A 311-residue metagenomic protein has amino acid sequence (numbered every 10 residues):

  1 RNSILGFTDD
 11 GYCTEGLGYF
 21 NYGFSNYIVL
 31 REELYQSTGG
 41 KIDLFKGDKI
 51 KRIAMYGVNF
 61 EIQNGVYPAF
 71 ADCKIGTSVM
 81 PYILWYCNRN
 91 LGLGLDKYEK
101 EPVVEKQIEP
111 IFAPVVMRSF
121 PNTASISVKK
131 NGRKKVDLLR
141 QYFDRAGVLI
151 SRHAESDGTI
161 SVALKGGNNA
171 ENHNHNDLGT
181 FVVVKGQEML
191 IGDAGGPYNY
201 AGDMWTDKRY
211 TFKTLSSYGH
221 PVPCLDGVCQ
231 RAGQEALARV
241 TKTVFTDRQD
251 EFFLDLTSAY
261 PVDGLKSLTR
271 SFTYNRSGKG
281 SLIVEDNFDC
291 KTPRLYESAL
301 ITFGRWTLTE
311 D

Functional and structural regions predicted by a protein language model:
R1-C13, E105-V116, A236: Contiguous N-terminal and early-domain "leader" segments and peripheral loops that mark the onset or edge of a domain
R1-G16, T123-V136: Active-site lining segments of carbohydrate-active enzymes
T8, I62-G65, Y218: Residue-level signal for pocket-adjacent positions within structured domains
T8-Y12, T38-I42, A170-E171, T206-Y210: Short helix/strand-bridging catalytic loops that position acidic/His residues to coordinate divalent metals and engage
G11-Y19, I42-F45, L139, T211: Conserved aromatic-histidine-acidic binding/catalytic patches
E15-S25, G280-L282: Amphipathic alpha-helical protein-interaction segments enriched in hydrophobic
Y22-L190, F245-T246: Carbohydrate-active enzyme catalytic cores, enriched for enzymes that act on polyanionic acidic polysaccharides
I126-E310: Non-catalytic C-terminal accessory modules of carbohydrate-active enzymes
